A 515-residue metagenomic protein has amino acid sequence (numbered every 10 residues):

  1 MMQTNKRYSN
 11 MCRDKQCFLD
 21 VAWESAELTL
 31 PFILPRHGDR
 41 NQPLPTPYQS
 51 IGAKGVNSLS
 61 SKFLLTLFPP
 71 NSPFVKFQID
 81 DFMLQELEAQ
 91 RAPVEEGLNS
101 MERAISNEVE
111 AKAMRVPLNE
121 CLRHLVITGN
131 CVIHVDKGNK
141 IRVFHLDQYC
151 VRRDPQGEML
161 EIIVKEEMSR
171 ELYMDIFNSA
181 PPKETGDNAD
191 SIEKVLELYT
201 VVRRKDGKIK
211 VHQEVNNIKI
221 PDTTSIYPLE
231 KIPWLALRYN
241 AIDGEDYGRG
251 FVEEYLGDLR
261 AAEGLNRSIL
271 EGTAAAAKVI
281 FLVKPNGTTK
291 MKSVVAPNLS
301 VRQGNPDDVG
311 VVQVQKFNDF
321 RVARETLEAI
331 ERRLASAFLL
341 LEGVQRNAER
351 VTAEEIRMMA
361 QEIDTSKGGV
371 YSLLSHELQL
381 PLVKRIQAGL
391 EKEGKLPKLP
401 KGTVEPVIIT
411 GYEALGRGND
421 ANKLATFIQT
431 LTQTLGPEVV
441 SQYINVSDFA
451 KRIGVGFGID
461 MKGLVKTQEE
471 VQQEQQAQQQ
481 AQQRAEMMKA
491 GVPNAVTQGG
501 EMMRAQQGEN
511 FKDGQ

Functional and structural regions predicted by a protein language model:
M1-K183: Extended, helix-rich architectural segments
M1-V21, L282-Q515: C-terminal anchoring/interaction modules
M2-R7, P35-A53, S61-P70, A89-A92 (+5 more regions): Charged, low-complexity, helix/coiled-coil-prone segments
K54-L65, P73-D80, Q90-R91, H212-P221 (+2 more regions): Short, mixed-charge, low-aromatic patches
K54-N57, S61-P69, N130, L256-E271 (+2 more regions): Short, hydrophobic/amphipathic alpha-helical patches that form generic packing surfaces within helical domains
G55, L59-L64, P117-V126, W234 (+4 more regions): Generic hydrophobic, helix-prone segments enriched in Leu/Val/Ile
E95-K137, Y247-F281, Q315-E349, E355-Q387: Long, contiguous amphipathic alpha-helices that act as assembly "spine/axial" helices in icosahedral shell and virion
V135-A296: Structured, contiguous alpha/beta core segments that scaffold functional sites
